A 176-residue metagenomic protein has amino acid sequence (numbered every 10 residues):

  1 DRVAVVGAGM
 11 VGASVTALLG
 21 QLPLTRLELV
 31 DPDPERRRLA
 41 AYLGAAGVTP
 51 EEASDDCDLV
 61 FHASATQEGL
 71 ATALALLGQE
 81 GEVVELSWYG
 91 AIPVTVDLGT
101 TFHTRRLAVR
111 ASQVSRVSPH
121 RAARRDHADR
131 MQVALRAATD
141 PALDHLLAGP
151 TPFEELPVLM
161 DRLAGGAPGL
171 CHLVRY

Functional and structural regions predicted by a protein language model:
D1-P50: Mid-domain Rossmann-like dinucleotide-binding core that forms the NAD(H)/NADP(H) cofactor-binding site
A4, A8, L29-V30, D58-H62 (+3 more regions): Glycine- and other small-residue-rich loops at beta-strand/loop junctions that grip anionic moieties
A4, E82-V84, R110, L173: Structural detector of well-ordered beta-strand residues that form the stable sheet scaffold of enzyme domains
D31-P32, E52, S64-A65, A148-E155: Short beta->alpha linker loops
D33, Y89-A91, V114-V117, P152: Glycine-rich beta-alpha junction loops
R37-L107: Glycine-rich cofactor phosphate-binding loops and adjacent beta1-alpha1 units of small-molecule cofactor enzyme domains
V96-L147: C-terminal substrate-binding/catalytic core of Rossmann-like NAD(P)-dependent dehydrogenases/reductases
R125-Y176: C-terminal hydrophobic helical "lid"/dimerization subdomain of Rossmann-like NAD(P)H-dependent oxidoreductases
